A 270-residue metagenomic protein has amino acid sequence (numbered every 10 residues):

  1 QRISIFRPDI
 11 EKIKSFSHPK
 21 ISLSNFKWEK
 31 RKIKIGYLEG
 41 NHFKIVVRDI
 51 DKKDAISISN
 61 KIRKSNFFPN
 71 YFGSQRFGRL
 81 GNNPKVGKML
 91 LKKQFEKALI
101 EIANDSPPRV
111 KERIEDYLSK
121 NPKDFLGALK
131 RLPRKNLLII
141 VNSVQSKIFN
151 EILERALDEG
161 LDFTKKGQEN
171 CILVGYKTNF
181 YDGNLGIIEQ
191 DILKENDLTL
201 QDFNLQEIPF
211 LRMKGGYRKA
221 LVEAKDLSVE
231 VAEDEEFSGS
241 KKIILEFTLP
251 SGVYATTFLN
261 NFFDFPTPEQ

Functional and structural regions predicted by a protein language model:
Q1-E246, P250, N260-Q270: Extended, charged/glycine-rich binding lobes that contact polyanionic ligands
T257: Classical protein tyrosine phosphatase
